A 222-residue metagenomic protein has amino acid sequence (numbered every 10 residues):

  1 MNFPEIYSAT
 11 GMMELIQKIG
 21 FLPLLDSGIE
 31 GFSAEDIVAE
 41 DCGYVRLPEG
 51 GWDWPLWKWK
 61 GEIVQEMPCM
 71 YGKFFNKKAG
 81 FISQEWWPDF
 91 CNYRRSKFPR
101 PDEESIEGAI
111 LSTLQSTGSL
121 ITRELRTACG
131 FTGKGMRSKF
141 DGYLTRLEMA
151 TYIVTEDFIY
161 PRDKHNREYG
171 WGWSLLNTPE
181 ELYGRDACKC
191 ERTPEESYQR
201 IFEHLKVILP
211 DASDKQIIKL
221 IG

Functional and structural regions predicted by a protein language model:
M1-G222: Long, low-complexity intrinsically disordered regions
